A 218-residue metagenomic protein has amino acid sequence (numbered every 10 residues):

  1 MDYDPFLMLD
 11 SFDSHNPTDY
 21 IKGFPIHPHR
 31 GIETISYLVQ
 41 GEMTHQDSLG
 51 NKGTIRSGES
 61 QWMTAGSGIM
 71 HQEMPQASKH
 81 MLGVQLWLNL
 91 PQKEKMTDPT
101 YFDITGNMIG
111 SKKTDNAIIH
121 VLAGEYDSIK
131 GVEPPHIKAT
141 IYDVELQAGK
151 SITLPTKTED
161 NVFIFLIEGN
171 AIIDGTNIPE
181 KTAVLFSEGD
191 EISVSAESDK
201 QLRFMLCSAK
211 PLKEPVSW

Functional and structural regions predicted by a protein language model:
M1-V39, I109, K113-T153: A short glycine-rich, His/Asp/Glu-containing loop-to-beta-strand
P28-M43, W87-P91, I141-Q147, E159-I172: Short, conserved beta-strand element in jelly-roll/cupin
Q40-D47, N51-I104: Contiguous mid-protein beta-loop-alpha structural module that forms a pocket-lining wall or clamp of enzyme active
Q46-T64, S151, T156-K157, V162-F165 (+2 more regions): Short acidic-glycine-tyrosine-enriched beta hairpin
S60-W62, G83-W87, V121, I141-D143 (+2 more regions): Conserved hydrophobic/aromatic beta-strand scaffold that supports enzyme active sites
G66-E94, N177-P179, E188-P215: Ligand-binding loop in jelly-roll beta-barrel domains
S67-I69, L88-E94, I118, G124-S128 (+2 more regions): Short acidic/polar capping segments at secondary-structure boundaries
M96-Y101, A123, K130-P135, I152-K157 (+2 more regions): A short secondary-structure junction signal
